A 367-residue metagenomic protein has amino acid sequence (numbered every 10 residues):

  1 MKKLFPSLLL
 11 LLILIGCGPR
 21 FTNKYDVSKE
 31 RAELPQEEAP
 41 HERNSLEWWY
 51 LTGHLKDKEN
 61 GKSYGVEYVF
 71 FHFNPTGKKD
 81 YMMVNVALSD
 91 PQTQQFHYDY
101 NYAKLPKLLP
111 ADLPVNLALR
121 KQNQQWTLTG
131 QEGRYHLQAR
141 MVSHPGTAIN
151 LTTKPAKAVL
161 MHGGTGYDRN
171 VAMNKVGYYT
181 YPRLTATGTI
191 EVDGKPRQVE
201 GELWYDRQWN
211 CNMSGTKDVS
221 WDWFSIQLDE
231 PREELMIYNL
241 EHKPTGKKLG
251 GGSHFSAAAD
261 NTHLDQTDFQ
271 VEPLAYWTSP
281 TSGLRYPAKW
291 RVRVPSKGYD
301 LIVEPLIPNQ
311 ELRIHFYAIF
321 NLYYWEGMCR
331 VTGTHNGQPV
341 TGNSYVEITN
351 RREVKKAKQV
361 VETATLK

Functional and structural regions predicted by a protein language model:
M1-K2, L366: Generic cytosolic/nucleocytoplasmic N-terminal low-complexity/intrinsically disordered segments
K2-L10: Sec-dependent signal peptide recognition, specifically the positively charged N-region followed immediately by
I15-G16: C-terminal motif of bacterial Sec signal peptides marking the signal peptidase cleavage site
P19-K367: Structured soluble/peripheral alpha/beta segments that form catalytic or ligand/cofactor-binding pockets
